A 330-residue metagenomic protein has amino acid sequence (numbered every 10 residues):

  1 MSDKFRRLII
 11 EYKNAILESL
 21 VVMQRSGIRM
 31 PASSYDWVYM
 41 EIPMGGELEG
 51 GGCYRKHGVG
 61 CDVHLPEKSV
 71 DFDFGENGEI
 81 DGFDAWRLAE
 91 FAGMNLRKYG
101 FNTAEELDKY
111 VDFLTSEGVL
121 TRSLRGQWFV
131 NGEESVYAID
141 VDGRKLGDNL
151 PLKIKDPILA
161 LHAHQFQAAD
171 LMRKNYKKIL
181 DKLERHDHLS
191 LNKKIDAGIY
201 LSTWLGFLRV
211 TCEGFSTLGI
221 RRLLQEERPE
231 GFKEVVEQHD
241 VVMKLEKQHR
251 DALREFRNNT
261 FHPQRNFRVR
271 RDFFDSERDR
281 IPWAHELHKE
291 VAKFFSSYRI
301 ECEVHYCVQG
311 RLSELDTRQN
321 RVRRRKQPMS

Functional and structural regions predicted by a protein language model:
M1-Q248, R280-S330: Amphipathic alpha-helical interface segments
H239-D279: Histidine-centered, metal-coordinating catalytic motifs and their short helical/loop contexts
